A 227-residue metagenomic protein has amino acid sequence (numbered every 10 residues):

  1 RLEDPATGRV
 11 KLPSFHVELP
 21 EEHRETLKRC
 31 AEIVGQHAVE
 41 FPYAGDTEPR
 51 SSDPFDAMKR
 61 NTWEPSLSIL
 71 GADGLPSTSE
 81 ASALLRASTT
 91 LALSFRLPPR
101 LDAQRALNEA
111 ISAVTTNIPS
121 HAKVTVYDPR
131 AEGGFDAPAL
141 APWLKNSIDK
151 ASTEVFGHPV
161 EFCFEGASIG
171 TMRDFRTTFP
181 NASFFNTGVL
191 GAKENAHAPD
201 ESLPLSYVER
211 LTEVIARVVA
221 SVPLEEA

Functional and structural regions predicted by a protein language model:
R1-A6: A short core secondary-structure module
V10-S88, P99-S112, N117, H121-A227: An extended, acidic, His-containing surface patch that forms the Zn2+-binding/catalytic region of metallohydrolases
A92: Acidic, contiguous internal or C-terminal segments within carbohydrate-active enzymes that form a structured patch used
